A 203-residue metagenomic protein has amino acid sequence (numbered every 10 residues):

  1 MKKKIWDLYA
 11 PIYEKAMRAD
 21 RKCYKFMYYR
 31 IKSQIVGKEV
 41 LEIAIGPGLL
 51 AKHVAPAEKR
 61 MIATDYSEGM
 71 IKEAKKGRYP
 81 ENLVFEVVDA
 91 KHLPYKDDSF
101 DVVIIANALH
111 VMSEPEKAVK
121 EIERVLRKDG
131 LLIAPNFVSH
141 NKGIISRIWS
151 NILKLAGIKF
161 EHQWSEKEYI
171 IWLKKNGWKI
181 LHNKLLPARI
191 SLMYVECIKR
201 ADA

Functional and structural regions predicted by a protein language model:
M1-V36, L49, E73, S150-L153 (+1 more regions): Conserved class I S-adenosyl-L-methionine
A16, D20, I133-L192: C-terminal alpha-helical "lid/dimerization" subdomain adjacent to the S-adenosyl-L-methionine
I31, V54, I122: Class I S-adenosylmethionine-dependent transferase superfamily signal
L41, I45-H92: Class I SAM-dependent methyltransferase SAM/SAH-binding core
K91-V102: A short acidic, Gly/Pro-enriched loop at the edge of an enzyme's catalytic core that lines a small-molecule cofactor
V102-E114: A short SAM/SAH-binding and catalytic strip from SAM-dependent methyltransferases
E116-K128: A short glycine-rich, Lys/Arg-flanked "PGG" loop and its adjoining helix->strand segment in the class I
V195-A203: C-terminal lobe and adjacent flexible extensions of AdoMet/dcAdoMet transferase-like proteins
